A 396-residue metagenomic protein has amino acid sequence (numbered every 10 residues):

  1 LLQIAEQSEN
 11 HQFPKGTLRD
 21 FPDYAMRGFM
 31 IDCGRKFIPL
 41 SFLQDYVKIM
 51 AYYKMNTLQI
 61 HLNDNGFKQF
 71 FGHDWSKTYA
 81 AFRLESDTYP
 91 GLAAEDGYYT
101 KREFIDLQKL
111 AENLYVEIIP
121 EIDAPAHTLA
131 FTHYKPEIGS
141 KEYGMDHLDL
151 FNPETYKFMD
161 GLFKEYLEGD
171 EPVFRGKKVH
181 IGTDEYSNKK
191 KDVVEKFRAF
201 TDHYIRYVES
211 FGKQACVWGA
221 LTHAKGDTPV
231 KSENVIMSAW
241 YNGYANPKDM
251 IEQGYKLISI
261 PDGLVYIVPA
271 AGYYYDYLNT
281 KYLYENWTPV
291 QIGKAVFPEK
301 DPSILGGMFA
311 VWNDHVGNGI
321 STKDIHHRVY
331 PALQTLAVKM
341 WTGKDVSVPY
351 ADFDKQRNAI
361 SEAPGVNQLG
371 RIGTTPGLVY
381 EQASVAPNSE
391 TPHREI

Functional and structural regions predicted by a protein language model:
L1-H147, E154, D160-K178, M308 (+1 more regions): Feature activates predominantly on carbohydrate-active enzymes
F37-P39, N65-Q69, P125-F131, Y186-K190 (+4 more regions): Flexible loop/turn segments at secondary-structure boundaries
F37-S41, Y98-R102, P153, K157 (+4 more regions): Soluble non-cytosolic domains of exported or imported proteins
V47, Q108, I205, Q334-A337: Non-transmembrane alpha-helical segments in soluble domains of secreted/periplasmic/extracellular proteins
H61-N63, I119-P125, G182-D184, C216-A220 (+3 more regions): Generic beta-strand/beta-sheet core signal
S76, Y134-I138, K196-A199, Y273-D276 (+1 more regions): Short secondary-structure boundary/capping segments
F131-I236, W240-K256: Active-site neighborhood of glycoside hydrolase catalytic domains
D227-V235, N242-H393: Flexible, acidic glycine-rich loops studded with aromatic residues
